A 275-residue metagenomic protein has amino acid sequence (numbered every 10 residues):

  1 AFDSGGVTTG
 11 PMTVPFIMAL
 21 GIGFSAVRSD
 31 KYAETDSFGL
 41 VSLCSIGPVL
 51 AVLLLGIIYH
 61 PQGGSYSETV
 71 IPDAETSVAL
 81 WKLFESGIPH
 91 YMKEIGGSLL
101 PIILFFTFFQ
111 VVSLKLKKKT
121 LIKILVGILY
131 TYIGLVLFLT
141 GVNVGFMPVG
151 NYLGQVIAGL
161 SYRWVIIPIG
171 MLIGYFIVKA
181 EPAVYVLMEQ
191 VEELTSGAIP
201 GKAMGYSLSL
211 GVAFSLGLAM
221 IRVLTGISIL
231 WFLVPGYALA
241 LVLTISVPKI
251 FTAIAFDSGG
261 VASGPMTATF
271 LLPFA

Functional and structural regions predicted by a protein language model:
A1-I22, C44, L160, W164-V165 (+4 more regions): Early transmembrane hairpin of solute transport permeases
A1-T9, F16-K31, M220-G259, F270: Hydrophobic transmembrane alpha-helices that form the pore/transport pathway of multi-pass ion and small-solute
D3-I17, T69-I71, Y91-I103, W164-A180 (+1 more regions): Structural signature of hydrophobic alpha-helical transmembrane segments
G5, M18, F24, R28-P148 (+1 more regions): Signature of multi-pass transmembrane helix bundles
V7-T9, G23-S37, L114-K118, G159-R163 (+3 more regions): Juxtamembrane helix-boundary/capping and inter-helix hinge elements in multi-pass membrane proteins
P11-A19, L43-L53, I128-L139, K202 (+3 more regions): Small-residue-rich segments of transmembrane alpha-helices in multi-pass membrane proteins, especially helix faces
V144-P148, Y152, A183-Q190: Membrane-spanning helices that line or support transport/gating and their immediate boundary helices in channels
W164-T244: Helix-loop-helix junctions within the multi-pass membrane cores of secondary transporters/permeases
